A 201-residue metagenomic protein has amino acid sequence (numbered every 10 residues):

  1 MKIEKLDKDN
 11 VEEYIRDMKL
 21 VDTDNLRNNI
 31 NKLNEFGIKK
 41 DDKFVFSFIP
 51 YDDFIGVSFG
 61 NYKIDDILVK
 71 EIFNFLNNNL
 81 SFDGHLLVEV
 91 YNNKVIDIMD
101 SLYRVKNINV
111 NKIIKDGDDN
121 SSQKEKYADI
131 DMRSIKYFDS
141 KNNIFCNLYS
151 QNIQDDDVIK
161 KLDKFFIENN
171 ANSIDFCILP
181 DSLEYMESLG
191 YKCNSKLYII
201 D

Functional and structural regions predicted by a protein language model:
M1-N25, N111-M132, N142-N143: Short amphipathic alpha-helix that is part of the acyltransferase structural core
K2-K5, N10, K40-D41, D53-G60 (+7 more regions): Asparagine-rich low-complexity intrinsically disordered tracts
L6, V11-Y14, K43-V45, L68 (+3 more regions): Residue-level detection of beta-strand scaffold positions
N28-E71, D129-Q154: Conserved donor-binding loop and adjoining core beta-sheet/short helix segment in diverse acyl/aminoacyl transferases
N29-K32, N78-F82, S122, F138-S140 (+1 more regions): Flexible, charged surface loops at secondary-structure boundaries
D65-N78, Q154-E168, S188: Conserved acetyl-CoA-binding loop-helix of GNAT-fold acetyltransferases
N79-Y91, E168-I178: Conserved GNAT acetyl-CoA-binding A-motif
E89-D119, D175-D201: Active-site/acyl-donor-binding loops of N-acyltransferases
